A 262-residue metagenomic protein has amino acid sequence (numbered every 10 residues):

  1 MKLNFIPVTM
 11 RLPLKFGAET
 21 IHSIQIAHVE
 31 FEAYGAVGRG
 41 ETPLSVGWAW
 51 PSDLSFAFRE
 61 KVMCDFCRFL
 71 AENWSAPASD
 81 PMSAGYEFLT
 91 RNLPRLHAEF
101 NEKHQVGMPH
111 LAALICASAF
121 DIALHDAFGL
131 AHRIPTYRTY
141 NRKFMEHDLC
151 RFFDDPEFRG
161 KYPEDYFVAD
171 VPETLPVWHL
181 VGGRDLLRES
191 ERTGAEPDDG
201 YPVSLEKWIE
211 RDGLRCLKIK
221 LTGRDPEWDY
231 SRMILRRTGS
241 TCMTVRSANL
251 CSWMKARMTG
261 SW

Functional and structural regions predicted by a protein language model:
M1-E30: Short, Gly/Pro- and small/polar-rich lid/capping loops
T9, L14-F16, P43-P51, H179-R184: Glycine-rich phosphate/pyrophosphate-binding beta-alpha loops
P13-F16, I26, I122-L124, F158-D165 (+1 more regions): Short alpha-helical segments and helix-capping/turn motifs at coil-helix boundaries
G17-E19, L111, Y166: Catalytic micro-motifs at enzyme active sites that drive phosphoryl/nucleotidyl and oxygen chemistry
I24-H28, V37-R39, T174: A common structural microfeature
E32, V37-K143: Metal- or metallocofactor-binding catalytic centers and their adjacent structured scaffolds across diverse enzyme
I134-R159: Electropositive nucleic-acid engagement tracts
D155-W262: Metal-dependent enolase-superfamily TIM-barrel catalytic cores that perform enediolate-based chemistry
